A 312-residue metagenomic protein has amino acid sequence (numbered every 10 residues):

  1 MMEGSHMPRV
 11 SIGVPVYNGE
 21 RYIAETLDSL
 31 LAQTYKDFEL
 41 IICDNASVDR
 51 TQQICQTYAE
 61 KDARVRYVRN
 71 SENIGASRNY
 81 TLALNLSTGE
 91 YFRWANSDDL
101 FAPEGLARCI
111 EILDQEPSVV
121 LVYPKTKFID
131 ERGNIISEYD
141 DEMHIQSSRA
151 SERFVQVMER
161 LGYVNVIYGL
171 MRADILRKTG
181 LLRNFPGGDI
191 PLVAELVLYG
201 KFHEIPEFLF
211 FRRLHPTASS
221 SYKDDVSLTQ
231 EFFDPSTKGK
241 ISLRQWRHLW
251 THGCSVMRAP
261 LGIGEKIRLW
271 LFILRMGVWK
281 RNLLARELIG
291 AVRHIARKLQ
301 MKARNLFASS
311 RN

Functional and structural regions predicted by a protein language model:
P8-V10, L31-I42, R50, A63-R66: Short loop->beta transition adjacent to catalytic acidic/histidine clusters or analogous donor-positioning motifs
G19-A32: Short, well-formed alpha-helical segments that are part of the catalytic scaffolds of diverse glycosyltransferases
A24, D49-T57, E104: Acidic helix N-cap motif at the loop->helix transition within catalytic regions of sugar-transfer enzymes
S29, D44-Q53, E72, N96: A conserved acidic beta->alpha catalytic loop
N70-S87: Glycine-rich, basic loop-to-helix element that forms the pyrophosphate-binding segment of sugar-nucleotide handling
N85, Q146-V226: Conserved nucleotide-sugar donor-binding catalytic segment
F92: Short aromatic/hydrophobic "clamp" motif used to bind/position activated sugar donors
E104-E138: Conserved donor NDP-sugar-binding/catalytic core segment of glycosyltransferases
